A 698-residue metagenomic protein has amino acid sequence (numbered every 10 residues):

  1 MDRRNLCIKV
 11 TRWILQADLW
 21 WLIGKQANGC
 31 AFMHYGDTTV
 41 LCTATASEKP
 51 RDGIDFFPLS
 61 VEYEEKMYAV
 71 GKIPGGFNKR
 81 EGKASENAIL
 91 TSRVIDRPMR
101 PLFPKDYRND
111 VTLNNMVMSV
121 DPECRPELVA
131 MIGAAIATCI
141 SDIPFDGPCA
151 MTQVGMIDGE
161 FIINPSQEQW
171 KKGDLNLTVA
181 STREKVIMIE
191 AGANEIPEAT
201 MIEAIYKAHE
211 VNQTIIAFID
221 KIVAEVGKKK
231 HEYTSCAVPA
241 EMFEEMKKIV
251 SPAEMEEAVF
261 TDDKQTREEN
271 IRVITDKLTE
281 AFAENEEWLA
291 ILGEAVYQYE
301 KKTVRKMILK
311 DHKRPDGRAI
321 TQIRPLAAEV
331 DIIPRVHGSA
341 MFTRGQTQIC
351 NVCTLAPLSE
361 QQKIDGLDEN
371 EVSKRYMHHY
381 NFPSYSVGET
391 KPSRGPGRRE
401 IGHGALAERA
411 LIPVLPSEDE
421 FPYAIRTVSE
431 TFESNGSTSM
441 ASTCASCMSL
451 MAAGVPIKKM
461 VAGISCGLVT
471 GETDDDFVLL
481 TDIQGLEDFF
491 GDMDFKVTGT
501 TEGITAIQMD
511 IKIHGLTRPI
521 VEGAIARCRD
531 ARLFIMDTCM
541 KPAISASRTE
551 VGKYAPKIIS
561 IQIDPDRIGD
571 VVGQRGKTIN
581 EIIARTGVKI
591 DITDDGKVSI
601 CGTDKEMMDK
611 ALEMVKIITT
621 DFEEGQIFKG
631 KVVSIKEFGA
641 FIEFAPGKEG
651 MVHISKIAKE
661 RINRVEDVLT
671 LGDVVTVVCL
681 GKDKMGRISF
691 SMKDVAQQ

Functional and structural regions predicted by a protein language model:
M1-S47, R51, E232-E371, P556-D570 (+2 more regions): Extended amphipathic alpha-helical scaffolds
M1-T234: Long, basic N-terminal domains or extensions that often function in RNA/ssDNA interaction or organelle/cellular
A27-T112, V117-S119, C124, E190 (+4 more regions): Glycine-rich, flexible beta-strand/loop modules in the N-terminal catalytic cores of phosphate-handling
G29-A31, C124-I143, V330-C353, N435-V455 (+1 more regions): Conserved phosphate/anionic-ligand binding catalytic regions in large, soluble enzymes, centered on
K105-V111, D146-P148, I215-Y233, Q265 (+7 more regions): Flexible, glycine/charged-enriched surface loops at secondary-structure junctions
D142-D262, L450-T549: Mobile "lid/hinge" segments at catalytic clefts and subdomain interfaces of large enzymes
K229-A240, F534-I561, M607-K629: Long, charged amphipathic helices and adjacent flexible linkers at domain junctions
L292, P556-I558, P565-Q698: Single-stranded RNA-binding regions, centering on S1/OB-family and related RNA-binding modules
